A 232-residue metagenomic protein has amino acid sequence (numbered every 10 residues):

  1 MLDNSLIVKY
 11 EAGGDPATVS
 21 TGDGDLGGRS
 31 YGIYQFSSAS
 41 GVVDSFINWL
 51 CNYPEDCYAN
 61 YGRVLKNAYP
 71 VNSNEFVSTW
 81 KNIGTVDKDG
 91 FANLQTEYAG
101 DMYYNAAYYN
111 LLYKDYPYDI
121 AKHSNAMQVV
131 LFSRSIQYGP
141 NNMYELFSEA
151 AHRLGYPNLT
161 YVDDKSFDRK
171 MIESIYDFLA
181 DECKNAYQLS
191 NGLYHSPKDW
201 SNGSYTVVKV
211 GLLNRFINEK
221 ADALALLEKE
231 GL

Functional and structural regions predicted by a protein language model:
M1-A121, A126-L232: Cell-wall polysaccharide-cleaving catalytic domain and substrate-binding groove, primarily in peptidoglycan/chitin
